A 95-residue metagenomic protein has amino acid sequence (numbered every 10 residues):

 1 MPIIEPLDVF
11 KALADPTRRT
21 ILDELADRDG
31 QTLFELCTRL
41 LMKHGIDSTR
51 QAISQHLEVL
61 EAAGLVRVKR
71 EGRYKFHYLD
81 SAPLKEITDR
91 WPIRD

Functional and structural regions predicted by a protein language model:
M1-P2: Intrinsically disordered, low-complexity and often Lys/Arg-enriched segments
E5, K11-A12, P16-T49, Y74-K85: N-terminal helix-turn-helix DNA-binding core of bacterial DNA-binding proteins
L7-D8, A63: A generic local structural motif
D29, R67, W91-P92: Single-residue recognition of alpha-helix boundary sites
L57-E58: Short, hydrophobic-biased segments on the C-terminal half of alpha helices that form "recognition helices"
E61-G72, Y78: Beta-hairpin "wing" of winged helix-turn-helix
S81-D95: Phospho-regulated, low-complexity intrinsically disordered regions of nuclear gene-regulatory and chromatin-associated
